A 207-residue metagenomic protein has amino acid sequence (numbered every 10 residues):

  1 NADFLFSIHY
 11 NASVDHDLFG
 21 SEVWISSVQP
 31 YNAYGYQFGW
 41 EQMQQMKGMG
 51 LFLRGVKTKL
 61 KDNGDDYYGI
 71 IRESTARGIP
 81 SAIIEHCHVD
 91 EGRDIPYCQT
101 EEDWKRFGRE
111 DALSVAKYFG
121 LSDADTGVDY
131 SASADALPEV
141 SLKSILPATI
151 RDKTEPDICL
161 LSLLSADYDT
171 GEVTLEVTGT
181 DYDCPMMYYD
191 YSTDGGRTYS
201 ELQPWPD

Functional and structural regions predicted by a protein language model:
N1-A33, Q37-F38, R151-P156, L202-Q203: Catalytic-core regions of hydrolytic enzymes
A2-L5, M49-F52, G78-A82: Loop/turn elements at helix/coil->beta-strand transitions in domains of secreted/extracellular proteins
Y10-V14, W24, K57-A136: Active-site-adjacent mobile loop/cap segments within catalytic or ligand-binding domains
F19, P80, M187: Residues that flank catalytic or metal-binding motifs in active/ligand-binding sites
Q29, C87, G179-D181: Residue-level signal for short, function-critical loop segments
Y34-G64: Active-site-adjacent substrate-binding region of metalloamidase/peptidase-like peptide-processing proteins
L121-T180: Short, compositionally biased P/S/T/A/G/V-rich stretches that sit at domain boundaries
L164-D207: Long, low-complexity serine/threonine/glycine- and acidic-rich segments characteristic of extracellular
